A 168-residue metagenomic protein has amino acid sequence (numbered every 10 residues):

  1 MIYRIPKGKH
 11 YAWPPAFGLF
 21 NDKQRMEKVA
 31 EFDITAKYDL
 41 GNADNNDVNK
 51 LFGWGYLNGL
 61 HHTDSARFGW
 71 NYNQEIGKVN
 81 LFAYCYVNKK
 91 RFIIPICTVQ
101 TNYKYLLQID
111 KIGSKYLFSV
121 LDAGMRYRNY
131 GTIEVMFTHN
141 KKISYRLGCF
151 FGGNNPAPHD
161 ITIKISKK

Functional and structural regions predicted by a protein language model:
M1-N80: Secretory/extracellular carbohydrate-interaction modules and structurally similar beta-sandwich "look-alikes"
N21, T98-N102, K111, T138-N140 (+1 more regions): Surface-exposed coil/turn segments at beta-strand junctions on protein surfaces, enriched
K28, Y103-K111, Y116-V120: Short tryptophan-centered beta-strand motifs in secreted/extracellular beta-sheet-rich domains of glycan-recognition
F32-I34, V87, K111-G113: Beta-strand elements of well-folded, non-transmembrane domains
G55-L57, S119-A123: Predominantly extracellular/luminal cell-surface or secreted proteins
N80-L106: Short, aromatic/His-centered strand-loop micro-motif at the edge of beta-sheets
K90-P95, G124-T132: Surface-exposed loop/edge segments in extracytoplasmic proteins
N129-T162: Flexible glycan-contacting loops in extracellular carbohydrate-active proteins
